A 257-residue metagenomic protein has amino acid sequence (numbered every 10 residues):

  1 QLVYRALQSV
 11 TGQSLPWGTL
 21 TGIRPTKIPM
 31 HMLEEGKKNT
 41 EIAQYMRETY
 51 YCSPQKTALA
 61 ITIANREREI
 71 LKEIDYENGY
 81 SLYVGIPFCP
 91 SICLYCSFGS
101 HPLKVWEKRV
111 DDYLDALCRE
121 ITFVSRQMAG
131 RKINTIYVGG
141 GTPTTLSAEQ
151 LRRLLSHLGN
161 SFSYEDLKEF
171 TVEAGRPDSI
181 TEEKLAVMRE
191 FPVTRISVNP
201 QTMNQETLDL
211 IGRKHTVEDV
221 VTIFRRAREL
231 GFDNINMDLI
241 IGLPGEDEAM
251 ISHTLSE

Functional and structural regions predicted by a protein language model:
Q1-V10: N-terminal accessory interaction module
T11-S14, E34-E35, N39-L82: N-terminal [4Fe-4S]-dependent radical SAM core
Q13-P16, W106: Short, polar/flexible loop-turn hinges at active-site or ligand-entry regions and domain interfaces
V84-S100: Local cysteine-cluster metal-coordination motifs and their immediate loop/turn environment, predominantly Fe-S cluster
S100-E257: Conserved non-cysteine loop/helix-boundary elements of the Radical SAM core domain that shape
